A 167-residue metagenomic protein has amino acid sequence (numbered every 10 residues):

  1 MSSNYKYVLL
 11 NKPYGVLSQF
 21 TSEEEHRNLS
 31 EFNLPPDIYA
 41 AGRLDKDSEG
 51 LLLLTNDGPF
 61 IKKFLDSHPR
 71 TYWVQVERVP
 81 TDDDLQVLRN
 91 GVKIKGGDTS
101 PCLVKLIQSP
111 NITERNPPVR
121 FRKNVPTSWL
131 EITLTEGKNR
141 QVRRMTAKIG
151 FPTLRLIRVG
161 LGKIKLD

Functional and structural regions predicted by a protein language model:
M1-D167: RNA pseudouridine synthases
